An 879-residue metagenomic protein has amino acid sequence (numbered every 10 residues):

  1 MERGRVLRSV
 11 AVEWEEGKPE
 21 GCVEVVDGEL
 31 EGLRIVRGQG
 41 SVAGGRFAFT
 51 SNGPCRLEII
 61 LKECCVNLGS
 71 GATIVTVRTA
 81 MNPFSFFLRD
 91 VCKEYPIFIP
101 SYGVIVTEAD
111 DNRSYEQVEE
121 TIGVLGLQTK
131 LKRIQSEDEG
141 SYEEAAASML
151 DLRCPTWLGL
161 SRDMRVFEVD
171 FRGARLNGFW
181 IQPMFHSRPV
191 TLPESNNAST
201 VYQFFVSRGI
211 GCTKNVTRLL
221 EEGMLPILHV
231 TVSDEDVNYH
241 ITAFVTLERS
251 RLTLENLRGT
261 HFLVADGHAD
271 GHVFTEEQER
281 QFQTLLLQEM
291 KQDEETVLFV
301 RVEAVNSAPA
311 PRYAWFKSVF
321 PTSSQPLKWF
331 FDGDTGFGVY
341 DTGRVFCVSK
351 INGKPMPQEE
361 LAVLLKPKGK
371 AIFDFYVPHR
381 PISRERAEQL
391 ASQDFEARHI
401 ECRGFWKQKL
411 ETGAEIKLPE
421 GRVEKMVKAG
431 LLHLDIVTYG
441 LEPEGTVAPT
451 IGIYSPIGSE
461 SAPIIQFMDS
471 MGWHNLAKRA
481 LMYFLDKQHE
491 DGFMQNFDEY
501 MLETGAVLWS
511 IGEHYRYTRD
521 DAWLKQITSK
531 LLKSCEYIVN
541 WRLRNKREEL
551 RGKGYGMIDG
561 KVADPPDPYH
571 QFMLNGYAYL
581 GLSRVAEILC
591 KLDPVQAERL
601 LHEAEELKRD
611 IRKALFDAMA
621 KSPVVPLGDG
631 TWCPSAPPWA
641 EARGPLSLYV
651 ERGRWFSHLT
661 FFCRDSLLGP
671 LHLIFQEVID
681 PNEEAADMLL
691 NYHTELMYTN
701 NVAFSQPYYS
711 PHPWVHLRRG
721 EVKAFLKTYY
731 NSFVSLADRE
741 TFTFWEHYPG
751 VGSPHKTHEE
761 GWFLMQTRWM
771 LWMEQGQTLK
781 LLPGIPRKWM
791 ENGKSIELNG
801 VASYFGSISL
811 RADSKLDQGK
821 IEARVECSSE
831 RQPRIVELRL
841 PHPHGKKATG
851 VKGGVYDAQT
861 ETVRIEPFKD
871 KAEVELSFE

Functional and structural regions predicted by a protein language model:
E2-S9: Extended extracellular/luminal ectodomain segments enriched in beta-structured repeat modules
A11-P419, T778-E879: Terminal accessory carbohydrate-recognition/targeting modules of carbohydrate-active enzymes
K130-E137, V232-E235, I382-S383, E396-S455 (+1 more regions): Low-complexity, Ser/Thr/Pro/Gly-enriched N-terminal "stalk/linker" regions
K291-D293, V297, K354-F395, P449-T450 (+4 more regions): The feature captures the catalytic groove of carbohydrate-active enzymes
E411-H433, G458-S459, L502, A506 (+2 more regions): Active-site acid/base region of carbohydrate-active enzymes
G440-P443, L485-F497, G554-Q571, D738-S753: Acidic/His metal-coordination segments adjacent to aromatic residues that form catalytic metal sites in metalloenzymes
S455-W473, K478-D491, T504, K525 (+9 more regions): Active-site core of glycosidic bond-cleaving carbohydrate-active enzymes
